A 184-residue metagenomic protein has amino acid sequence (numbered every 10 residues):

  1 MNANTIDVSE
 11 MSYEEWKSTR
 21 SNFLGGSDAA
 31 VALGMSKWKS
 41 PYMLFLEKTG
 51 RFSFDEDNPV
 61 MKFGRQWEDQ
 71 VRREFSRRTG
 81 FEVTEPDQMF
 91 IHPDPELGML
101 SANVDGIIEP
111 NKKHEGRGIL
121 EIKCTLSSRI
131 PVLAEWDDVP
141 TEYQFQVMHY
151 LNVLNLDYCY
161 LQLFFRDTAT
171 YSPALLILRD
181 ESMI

Functional and structural regions predicted by a protein language model:
M1-Q66: Charged, glycine-rich intrinsically disordered N-terminal tails and low-complexity linkers that flank
M61, R77-V104, I108-I184: Nucleic-acid nuclease catalytic cores
